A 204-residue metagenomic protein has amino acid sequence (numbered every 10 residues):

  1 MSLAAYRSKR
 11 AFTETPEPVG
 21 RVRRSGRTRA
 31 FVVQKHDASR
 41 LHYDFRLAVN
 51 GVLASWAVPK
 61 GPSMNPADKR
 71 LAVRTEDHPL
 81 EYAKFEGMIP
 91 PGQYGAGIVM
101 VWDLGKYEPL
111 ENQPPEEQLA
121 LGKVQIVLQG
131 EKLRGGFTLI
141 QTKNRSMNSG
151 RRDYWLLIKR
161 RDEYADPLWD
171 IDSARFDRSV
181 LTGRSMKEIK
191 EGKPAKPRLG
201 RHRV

Functional and structural regions predicted by a protein language model:
M1-V204: A charge-rich, low-complexity, intrinsically flexible signal that marks solvent-exposed coils, linkers, repeats
